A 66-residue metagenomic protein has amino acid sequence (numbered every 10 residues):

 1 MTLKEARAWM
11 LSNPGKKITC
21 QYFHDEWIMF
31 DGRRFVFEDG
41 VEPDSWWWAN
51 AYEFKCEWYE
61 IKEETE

Functional and structural regions predicted by a protein language model:
M1, E60-E66: Short intrinsically disordered terminal tails
M1-S12: Mixed-charge, Lys/Arg-rich low-complexity intrinsically disordered regions
N13-T19: Short, hydrophobic/aromatic-rich segments at coil-to-beta transitions
C20-Y59: Acidic, low-complexity, intrinsically disordered interaction modules
